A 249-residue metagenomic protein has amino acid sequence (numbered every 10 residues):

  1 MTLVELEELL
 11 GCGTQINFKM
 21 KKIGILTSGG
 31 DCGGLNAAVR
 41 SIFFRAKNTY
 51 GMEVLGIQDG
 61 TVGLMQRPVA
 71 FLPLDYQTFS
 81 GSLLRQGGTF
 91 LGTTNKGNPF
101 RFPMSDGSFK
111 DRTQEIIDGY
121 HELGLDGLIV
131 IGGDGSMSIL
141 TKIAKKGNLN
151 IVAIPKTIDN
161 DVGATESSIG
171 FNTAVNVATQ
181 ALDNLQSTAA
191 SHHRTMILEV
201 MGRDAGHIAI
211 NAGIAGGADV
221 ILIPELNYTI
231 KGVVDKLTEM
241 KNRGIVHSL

Functional and structural regions predicted by a protein language model:
I16-S28, A38-G124, G135: A cross-family phosphate/adenosyl-ligand binding-site feature
L26-L35, M201: Short, glycine-rich nucleotide/cofactor-binding loops
R40-N48, A70-Q77, K142-V152, I169-T173 (+1 more regions): A glycine- and small-aliphatic-rich helix-loop capping segment at beta-alpha/alpha-beta transitions that lines
V62-L64, N98-P99, M137, T157-V162 (+1 more regions): Short gly/pro/ser/thr-enriched loop/turn and capping motifs at secondary-structure boundaries
G119-H121, G127-G132, S138-K142, G147 (+2 more regions): Accessory alpha-helical/coil subdomains and C-terminal extensions that flank or cap enzyme catalytic cores
I154-S167, A190-S191, A215-G216: Acidic/polar active-site rim loop that often engages polyanionic ligands
